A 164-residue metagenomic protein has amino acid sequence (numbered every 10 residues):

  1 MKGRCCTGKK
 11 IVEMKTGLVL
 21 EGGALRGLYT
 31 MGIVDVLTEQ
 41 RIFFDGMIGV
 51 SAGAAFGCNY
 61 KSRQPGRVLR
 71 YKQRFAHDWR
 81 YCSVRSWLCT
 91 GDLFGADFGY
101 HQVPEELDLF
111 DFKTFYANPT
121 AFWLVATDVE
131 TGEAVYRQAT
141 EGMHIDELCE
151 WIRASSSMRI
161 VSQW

Functional and structural regions predicted by a protein language model:
M1-V50, C58-W164: Patatin-like phospholipase
